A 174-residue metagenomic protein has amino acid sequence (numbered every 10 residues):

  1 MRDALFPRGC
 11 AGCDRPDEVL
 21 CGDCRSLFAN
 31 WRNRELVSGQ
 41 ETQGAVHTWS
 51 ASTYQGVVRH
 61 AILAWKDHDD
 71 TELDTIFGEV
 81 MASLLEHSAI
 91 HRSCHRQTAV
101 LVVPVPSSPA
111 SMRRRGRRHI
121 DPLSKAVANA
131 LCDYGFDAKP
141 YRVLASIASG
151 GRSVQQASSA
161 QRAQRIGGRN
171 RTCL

Functional and structural regions predicted by a protein language model:
M1-L174: Glycine-rich phosphate/pyrophosphate-handling loop used in enzymes and phosphotransfer proteins
